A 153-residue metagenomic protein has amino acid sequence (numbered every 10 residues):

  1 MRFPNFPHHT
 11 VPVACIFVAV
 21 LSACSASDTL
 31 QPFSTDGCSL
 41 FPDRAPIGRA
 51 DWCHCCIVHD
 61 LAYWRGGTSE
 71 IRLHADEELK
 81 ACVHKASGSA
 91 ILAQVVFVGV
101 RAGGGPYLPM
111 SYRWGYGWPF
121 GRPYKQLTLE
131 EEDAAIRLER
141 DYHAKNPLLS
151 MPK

Functional and structural regions predicted by a protein language model:
R2-V13: Bacterial N-terminal signal peptides that target proteins for export
P12-S22: Bacterial N-terminal signal peptides
C24-K153: Extended terminal accessory/targeting regions
